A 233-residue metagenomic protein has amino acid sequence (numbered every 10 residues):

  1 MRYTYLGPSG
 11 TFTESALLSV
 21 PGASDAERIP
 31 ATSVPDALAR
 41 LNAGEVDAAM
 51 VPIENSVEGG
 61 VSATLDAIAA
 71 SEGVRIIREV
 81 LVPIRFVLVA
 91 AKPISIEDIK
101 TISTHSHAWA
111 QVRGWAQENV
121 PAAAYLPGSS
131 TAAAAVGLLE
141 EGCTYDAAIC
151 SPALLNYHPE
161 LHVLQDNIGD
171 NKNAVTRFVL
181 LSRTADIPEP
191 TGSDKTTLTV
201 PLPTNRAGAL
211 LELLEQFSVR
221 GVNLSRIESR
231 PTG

Functional and structural regions predicted by a protein language model:
M1-G233: Domain-level signature for soluble enzymes in the chorismate/prephenate branch of the shikimate pathway
